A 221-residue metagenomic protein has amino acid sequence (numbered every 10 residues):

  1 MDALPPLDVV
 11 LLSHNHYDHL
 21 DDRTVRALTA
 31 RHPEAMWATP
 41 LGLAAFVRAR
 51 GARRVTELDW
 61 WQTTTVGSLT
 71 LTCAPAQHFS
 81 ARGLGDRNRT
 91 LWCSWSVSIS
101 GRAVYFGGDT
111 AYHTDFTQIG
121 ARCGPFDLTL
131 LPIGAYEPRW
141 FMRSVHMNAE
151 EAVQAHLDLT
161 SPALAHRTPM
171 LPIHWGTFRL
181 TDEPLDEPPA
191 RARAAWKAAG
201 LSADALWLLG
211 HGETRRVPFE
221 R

Functional and structural regions predicted by a protein language model:
M1-P5, L58-G124, G210-R221: Core dinuclear metal-dependent hydrolase active-site scaffold
D2-R31: Di-metal (Zn2+ and/or Mg2+/Mn2+) metal-binding site signature of metallo-dependent hydrolases with the MBL/beta-CASP
V9, T24, M36-A38, G42-A45 (+1 more regions): Cap/insert and terminal regions of metallo-dependent hydrolase folds
L12, T72, L131: Redox-cofactor binding/interface segments in oxidoreductases and associated redox assembly factors
H14-N15, A76-H78, G108-T110, I133-A135 (+1 more regions): Active-site metal-binding loops of divalent metal-dependent hydrolases
H16-Y17, L43-A44, Q62: Alpha-helix capping/helix-boundary segments
H32-M36, R102-V104, D204: Short active-site oxyanion
V47-D59: Helix-loop-beta element that forms the nucleotide-linked donor phosphate-binding surface in glycosyltransferases
